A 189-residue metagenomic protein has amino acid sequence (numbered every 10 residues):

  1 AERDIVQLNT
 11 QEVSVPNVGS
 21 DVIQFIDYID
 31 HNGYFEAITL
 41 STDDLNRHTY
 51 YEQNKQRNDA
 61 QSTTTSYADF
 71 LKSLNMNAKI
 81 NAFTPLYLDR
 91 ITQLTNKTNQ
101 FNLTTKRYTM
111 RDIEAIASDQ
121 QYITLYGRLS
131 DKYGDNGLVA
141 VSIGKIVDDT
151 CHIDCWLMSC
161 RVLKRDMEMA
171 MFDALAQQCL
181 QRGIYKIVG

Functional and structural regions predicted by a protein language model:
A1-L125, Y133-L138: C-terminal cap/substrate-recognition subdomain and adjoining C-terminal extension of metal-dependent phosphatase-like
K132, L138-G189: Acyl-donor binding region in acyl/amide transferases
